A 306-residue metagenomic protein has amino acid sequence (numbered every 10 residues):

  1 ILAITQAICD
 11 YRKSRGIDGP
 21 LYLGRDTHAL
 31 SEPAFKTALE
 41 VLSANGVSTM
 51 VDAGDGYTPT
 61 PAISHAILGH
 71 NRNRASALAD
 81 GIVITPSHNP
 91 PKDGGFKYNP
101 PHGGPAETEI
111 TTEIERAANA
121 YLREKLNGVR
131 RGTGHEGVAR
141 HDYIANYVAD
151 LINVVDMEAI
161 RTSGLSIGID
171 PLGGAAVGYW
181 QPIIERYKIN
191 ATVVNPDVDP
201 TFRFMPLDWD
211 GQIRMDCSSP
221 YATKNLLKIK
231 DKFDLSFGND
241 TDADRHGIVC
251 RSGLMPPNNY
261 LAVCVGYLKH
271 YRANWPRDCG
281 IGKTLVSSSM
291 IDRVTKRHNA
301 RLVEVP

Functional and structural regions predicted by a protein language model:
I1-T5: Positively charged, low-complexity intrinsically disordered leader regions
Q6, D10, S14-D93, P182-I248: N-terminal small/polar loop signature for handling phosphorylated ligands or for N-terminal nucleophile
Y11-G16, I152-R161, R272-N274: Phosphate/pyrophosphate-binding loops at sites that engage ATP/ADP/AMP, CoA/4′-phosphopantetheine, polyphosphate
D18-D26, S166-I169, C279-L285: Short glycine-rich phosphate-binding loop at a beta-alpha junction
A53-Y57, R116-N146, R251-P306: Proline/glycine-rich low-complexity loops and linkers
R74-A75, K92-K230: Gly/Ser/Thr-enriched, mixed-charge loops and adjacent short helices that form phosphate/oxyanion-binding elements
I82, S87, G95-A118, R245-Y271: Glycine-rich phosphate-binding loop of actin/hexokinase-like ATP-binding domains
P100, P171, N195-V198, C217 (+5 more regions): Active-site proximal loops enriched in glycine and acidic residues that flank catalytic Cys/His/Asp and coordinate
